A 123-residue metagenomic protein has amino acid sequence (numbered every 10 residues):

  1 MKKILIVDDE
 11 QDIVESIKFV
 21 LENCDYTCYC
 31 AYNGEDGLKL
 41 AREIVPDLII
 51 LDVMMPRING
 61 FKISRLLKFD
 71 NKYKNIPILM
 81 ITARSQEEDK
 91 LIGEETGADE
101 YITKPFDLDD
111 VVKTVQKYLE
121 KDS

Functional and structural regions predicted by a protein language model:
Q11-Y29, Y118: Two-component/phosphorelay signaling modules centered on CheY-like receiver
I44-I50: Active-site beta3 strand of CheY-like receiver
M55: Receiver (REC) domain active-site loop signature in two-component systems and cognate sites in sensor histidine kinases
F106-Q116: C-terminal output helix
